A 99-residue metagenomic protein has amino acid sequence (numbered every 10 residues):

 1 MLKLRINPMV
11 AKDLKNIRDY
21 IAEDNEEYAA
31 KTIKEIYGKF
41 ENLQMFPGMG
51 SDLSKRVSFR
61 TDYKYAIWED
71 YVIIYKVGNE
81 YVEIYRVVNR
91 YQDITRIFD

Functional and structural regions predicted by a protein language model:
M1-R56: Basic, Lys/Arg-enriched alpha-helical interface segments
D13, A29-Y37, T61, A66-W68 (+1 more regions): A general secondary-structure boundary signal
E23-E26, D62, Y85-V87, I94: Short, low-complexity, polar/charged sequence segments that are solvent-exposed and flexible
I36-G48, D62-E69, Q92-D93: Alpha-helix boundary/capping detector
M49-E80: Basic/aromatic recognition patch in beta-strand/loop cores that engages polyanionic ligands
W68-D99: Enriched for short, Lys/Arg-rich terminal
